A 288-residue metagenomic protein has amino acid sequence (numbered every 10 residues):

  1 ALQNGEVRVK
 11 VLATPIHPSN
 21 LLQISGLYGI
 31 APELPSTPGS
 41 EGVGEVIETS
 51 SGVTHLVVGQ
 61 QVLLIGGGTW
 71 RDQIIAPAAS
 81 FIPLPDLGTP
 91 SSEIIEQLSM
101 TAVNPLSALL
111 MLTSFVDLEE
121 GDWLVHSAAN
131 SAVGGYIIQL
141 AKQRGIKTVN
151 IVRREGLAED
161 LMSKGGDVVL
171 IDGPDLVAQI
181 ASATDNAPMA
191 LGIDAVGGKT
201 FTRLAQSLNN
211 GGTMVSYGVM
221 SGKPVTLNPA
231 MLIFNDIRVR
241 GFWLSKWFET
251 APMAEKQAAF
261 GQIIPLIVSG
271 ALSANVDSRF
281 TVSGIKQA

Functional and structural regions predicted by a protein language model:
A1-P15, L27-G68: Glycine-rich beta-strand-centered segment in the early N-terminal region that forms part of a ligand/cofactor-binding
S19-S25: Cytochrome P450 core scaffold surrounding the K-helix E-X-X-R motif and the conserved "meander" helix-loop region
L22, Q61-A128: NAD(P)H dinucleotide-binding glycine-rich loop of Rossmann-like/cofactor-binding domains, especially the beta1-alpha1
T69-D72, V152-D160, P224-P229: Short, glycine/polar-rich helix-capping loops at beta-to-alpha or helix-loop-helix junctions that flank or form
A102-P174: Mid-domain Rossmann-like dinucleotide-binding core that forms the NAD(H)/NADP(H) cofactor-binding site
K164, V168-R238: Glycine-rich cofactor phosphate-binding loops and adjacent beta1-alpha1 units of small-molecule cofactor enzyme domains
P252-A288: C-terminal hydrophobic helical "lid"/dimerization subdomain of Rossmann-like NAD(P)H-dependent oxidoreductases
